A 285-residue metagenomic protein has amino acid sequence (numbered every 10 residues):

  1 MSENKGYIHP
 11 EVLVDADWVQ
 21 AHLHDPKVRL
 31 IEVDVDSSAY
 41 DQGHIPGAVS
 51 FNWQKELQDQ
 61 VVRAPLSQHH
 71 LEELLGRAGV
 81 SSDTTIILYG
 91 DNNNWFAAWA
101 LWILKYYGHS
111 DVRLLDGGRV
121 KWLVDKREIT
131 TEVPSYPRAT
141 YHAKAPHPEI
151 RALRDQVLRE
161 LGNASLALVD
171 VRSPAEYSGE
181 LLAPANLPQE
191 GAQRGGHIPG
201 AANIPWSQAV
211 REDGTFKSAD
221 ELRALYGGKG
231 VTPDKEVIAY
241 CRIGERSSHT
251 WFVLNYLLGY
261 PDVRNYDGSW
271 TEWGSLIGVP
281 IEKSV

Functional and structural regions predicted by a protein language model:
S2-I8, D59, P65-A164, E180-L181 (+3 more regions): Thiolate-centered catalytic microenvironments shared by cysteine-dependent enzyme domains
N4-D83, L158-P233, V279-E282: Positively charged, proline/Ser/Thr-rich regional signature most characteristic of the Rhodanese/CDC25-like
V14, H109-R113, K283-S284: Active-site-adjacent betaalpha module
L30, L88, L114, L168-D170 (+1 more regions): Structural beta-sheet core signal
Q42, V124, S275: Phosphate-coordinating loops and pocket residues in cytosolic domains that bind phosphorylated ligands
P261-V285: Extended hydrophobic/aromatic segments used for targeting, binding, or gating
